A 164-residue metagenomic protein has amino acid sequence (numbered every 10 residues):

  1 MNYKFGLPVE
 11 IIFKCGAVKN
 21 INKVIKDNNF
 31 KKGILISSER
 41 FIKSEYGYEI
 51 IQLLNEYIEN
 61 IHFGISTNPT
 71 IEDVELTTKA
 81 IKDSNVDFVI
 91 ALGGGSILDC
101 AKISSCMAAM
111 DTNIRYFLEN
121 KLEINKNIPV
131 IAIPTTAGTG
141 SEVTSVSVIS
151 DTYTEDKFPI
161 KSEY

Functional and structural regions predicted by a protein language model:
M1-F88: ATP/NTP phosphate-donor binding region
C15-G16, S38-E39, I65, L92-G94 (+3 more regions): Fold-independent oxyanion-binding glycine-rich loops and adjacent beta-strand/coil segments at enzyme active sites
K19, M110-Y164: A glycine/threonine-rich phosphate-anchoring loop and its flanking beta-alpha core in nucleotide/phosphate-binding
I21, I71, L98-K102, C106 (+2 more regions): Active-site-proximal flexible loops/turns
N28, S84, M107, D111 (+1 more regions): Change "in soluble alpha/beta enzymes" to "in soluble alpha/beta proteins
I50, T78, I97-D111, V143-T144: Short Gly/Thr/Asp-enriched flexible loops that form oxyanion-binding sites at enzyme active sites
Y57-E59, S66, C106-R115: Glycine- (often His-adjacent) and acidic-residue-rich active-site loop that binds/positions the CoA thioester
V86-S104, T135-S141: Glycine/serine-rich anion-binding loops at beta->alpha junctions that coordinate negatively charged ligand groups
